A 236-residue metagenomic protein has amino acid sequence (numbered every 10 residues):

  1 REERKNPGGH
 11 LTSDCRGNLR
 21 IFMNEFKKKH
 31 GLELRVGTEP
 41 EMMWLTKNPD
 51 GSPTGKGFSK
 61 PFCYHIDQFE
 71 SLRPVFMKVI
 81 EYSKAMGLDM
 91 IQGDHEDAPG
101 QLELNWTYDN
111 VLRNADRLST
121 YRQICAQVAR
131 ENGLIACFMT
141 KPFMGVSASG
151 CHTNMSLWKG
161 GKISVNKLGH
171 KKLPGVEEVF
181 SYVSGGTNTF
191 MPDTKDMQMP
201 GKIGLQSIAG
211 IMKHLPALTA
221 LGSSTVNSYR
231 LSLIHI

Functional and structural regions predicted by a protein language model:
R1-I234: Glycine-rich, acidic/polar active-site loops that bind/position phosphate-bearing ligands
